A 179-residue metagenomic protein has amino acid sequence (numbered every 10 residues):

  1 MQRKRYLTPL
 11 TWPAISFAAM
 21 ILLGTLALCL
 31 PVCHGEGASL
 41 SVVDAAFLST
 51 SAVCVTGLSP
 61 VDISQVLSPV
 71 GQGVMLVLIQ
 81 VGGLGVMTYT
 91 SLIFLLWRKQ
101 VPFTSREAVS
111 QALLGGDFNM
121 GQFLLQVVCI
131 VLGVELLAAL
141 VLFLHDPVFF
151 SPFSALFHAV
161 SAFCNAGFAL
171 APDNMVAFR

Functional and structural regions predicted by a protein language model:
M1-R179: Membrane-proximal intracellular helices of multi-pass ion channels
